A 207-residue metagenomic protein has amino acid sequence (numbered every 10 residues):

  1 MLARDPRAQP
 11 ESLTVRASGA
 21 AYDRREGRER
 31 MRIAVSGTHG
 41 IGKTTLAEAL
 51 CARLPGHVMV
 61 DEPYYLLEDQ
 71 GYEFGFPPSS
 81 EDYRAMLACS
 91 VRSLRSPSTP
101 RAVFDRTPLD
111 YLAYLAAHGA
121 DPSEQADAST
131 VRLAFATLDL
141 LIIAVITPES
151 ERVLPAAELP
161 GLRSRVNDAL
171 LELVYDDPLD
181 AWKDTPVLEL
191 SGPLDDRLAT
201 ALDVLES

Functional and structural regions predicted by a protein language model:
P10-V15, G19: N-terminal pre-Walker A segment at the start of P-loop NTPase domains
D23-R30, D176-S207: Charged phosphate-binding loop/patch that engages nucleotide di/tri-phosphates or the phosphate backbone of nucleic
V35: Hydrophobic anchor at the beta1->P-loop junction of P-loop NTPases
T38: P-loop (Walker A) phosphate-binding loop of NTP-binding proteins
K43: Conserved lysine of the Walker
E48-R92: Conserved substrate/cofactor phosphate-moiety recognition/catalytic segment in nucleotide-dependent phosphotransferases
D82-A136: Glycine-rich phosphate-binding loop used to anchor ATP phosphates in small-molecule kinases, encompassing both
H118-P178, K183-G192: A glycine- and Lys/Arg-enriched "phosphate-lid" helix/loop adjacent to the NTP-binding pocket of small-molecule kinases
